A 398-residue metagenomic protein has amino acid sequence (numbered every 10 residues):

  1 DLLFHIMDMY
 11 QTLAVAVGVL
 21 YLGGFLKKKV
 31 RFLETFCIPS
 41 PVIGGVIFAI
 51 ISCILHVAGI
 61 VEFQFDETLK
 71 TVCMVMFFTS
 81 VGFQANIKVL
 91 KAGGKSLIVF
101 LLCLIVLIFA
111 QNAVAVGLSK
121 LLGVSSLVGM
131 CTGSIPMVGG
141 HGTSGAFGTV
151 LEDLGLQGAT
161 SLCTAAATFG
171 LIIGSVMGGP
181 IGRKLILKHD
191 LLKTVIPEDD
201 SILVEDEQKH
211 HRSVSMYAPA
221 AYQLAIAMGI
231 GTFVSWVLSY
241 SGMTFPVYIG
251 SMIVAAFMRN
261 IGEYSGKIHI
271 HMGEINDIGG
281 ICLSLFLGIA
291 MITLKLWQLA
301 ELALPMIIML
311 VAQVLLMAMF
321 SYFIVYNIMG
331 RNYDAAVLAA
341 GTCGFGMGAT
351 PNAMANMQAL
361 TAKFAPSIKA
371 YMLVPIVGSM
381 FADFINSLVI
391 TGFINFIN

Functional and structural regions predicted by a protein language model:
F4-G18, Q64-F77, L127-S134, M243-V254 (+3 more regions): Structural signature of hydrophobic alpha-helical transmembrane segments
V19, V46-C53, D66-G94, I253-G262 (+1 more regions): Hydrophobic transmembrane alpha-helices of secondary-active transporters and Na+-translocating membrane complexes
V19-L20, L171-Y264: Membrane-embedded hairpin module used as a gating/binding unit in multi-pass transport and secretion proteins
L22-E34, S80-A92, I181, F257-M272 (+1 more regions): C-terminal ends of transmembrane helices
V72, N86-V116, T168, A221-L224 (+2 more regions): Entry/N-cap segments of selected transmembrane alpha helices and their immediately preceding amphipathic helices
G117-V124, A167-V204, F320-Y333, G378-N398: Juxtamembrane and boundary regions of transmembrane helices in multi-pass small-molecule transporters and channels
L118-A159, F169, I181, P197 (+1 more regions): Alpha-helical membrane segments and immediately flanking helix-loop junctions that form or couple to the substrate/ion
L224-V325: Transmembrane helical segments that form the transport core of multi-pass membrane transport proteins
